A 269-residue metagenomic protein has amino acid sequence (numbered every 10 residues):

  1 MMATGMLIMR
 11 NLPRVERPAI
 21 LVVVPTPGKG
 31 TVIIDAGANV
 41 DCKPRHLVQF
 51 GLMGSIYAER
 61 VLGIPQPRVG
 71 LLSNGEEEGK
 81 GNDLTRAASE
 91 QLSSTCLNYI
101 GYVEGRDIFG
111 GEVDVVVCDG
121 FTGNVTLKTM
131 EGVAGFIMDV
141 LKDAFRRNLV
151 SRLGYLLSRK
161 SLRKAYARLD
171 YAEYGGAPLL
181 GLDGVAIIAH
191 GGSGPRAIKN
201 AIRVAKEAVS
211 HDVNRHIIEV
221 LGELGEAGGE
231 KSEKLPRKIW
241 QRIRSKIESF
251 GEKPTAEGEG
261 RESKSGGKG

Functional and structural regions predicted by a protein language model:
M1-M2, T26-V40, Q66-N74: Acidic/polar active-site rim loop that often engages polyanionic ligands
M2-I8, R45-H46, G81-T85, L127-M130: Short acidic, glycine/serine/threonine-rich loops at helix termini
G5-R17, P25-T31, V115-V116, G120-E230: Glycine-rich phosphate/nucleotide-binding loop
P18-I20, S55-Y57, I100-E112, G120-F121 (+1 more regions): Glycine-rich, charged/polar anion/phosphate-binding loops that engage phosphate groups from diverse ligands
A38-V40, S73-E78, V103-D107, D119-G123 (+2 more regions): Glycine-rich beta-alpha junction loops
V40-G105: Glycine-rich phosphate/diphosphate-binding loop of Rossmann-like nucleotide-binding domains
E76-D114, R168, V213-E223, G228-K234: Accessory alpha-helical/coil subdomains and C-terminal extensions that flank or cap enzyme catalytic cores
S94-T95, A205-G269: N-terminal charge/polar-biased segments
